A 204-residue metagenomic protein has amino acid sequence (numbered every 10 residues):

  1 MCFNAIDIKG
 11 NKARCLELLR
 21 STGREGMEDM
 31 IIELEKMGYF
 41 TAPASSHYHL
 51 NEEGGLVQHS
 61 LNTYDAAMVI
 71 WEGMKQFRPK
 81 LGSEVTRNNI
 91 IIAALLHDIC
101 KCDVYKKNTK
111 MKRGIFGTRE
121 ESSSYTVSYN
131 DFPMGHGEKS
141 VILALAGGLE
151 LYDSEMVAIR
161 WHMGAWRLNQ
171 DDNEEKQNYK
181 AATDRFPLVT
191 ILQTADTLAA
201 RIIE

Functional and structural regions predicted by a protein language model:
M1-E120: Acidic/His-rich, divalent-metal-binding segments that scaffold phosphate/diphosphate chemistry
L50-E52, Q58, I70, G82-E204: Divalent metal-dependent catalytic cores for phosphoryl transfer on phosphate-bearing substrates
